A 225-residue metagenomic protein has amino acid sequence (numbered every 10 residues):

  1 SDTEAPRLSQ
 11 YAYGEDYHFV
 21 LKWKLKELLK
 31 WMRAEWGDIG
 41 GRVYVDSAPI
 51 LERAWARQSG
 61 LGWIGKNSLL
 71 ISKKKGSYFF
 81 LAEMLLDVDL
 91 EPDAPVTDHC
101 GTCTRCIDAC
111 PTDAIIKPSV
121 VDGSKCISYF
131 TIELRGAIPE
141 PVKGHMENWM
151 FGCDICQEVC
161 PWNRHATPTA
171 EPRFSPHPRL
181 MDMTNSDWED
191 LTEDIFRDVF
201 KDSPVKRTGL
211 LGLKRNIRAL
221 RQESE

Functional and structural regions predicted by a protein language model:
S1-H99, I138, E147: Auxiliary alpha/beta "docking" domains used to position bulky ligands
K24, L28, C106, L213-N216: Alpha-helical packing segments of well-folded alpha/beta enzyme cores
T97-T102, P111: Long, well-ordered alpha-helical scaffolding segments within enzyme catalytic domains, especially pronounced
R105-Y129, R135, N148-R173: Iron-sulfur cluster-binding cysteine motifs and their immediate structural context in ferredoxin-like electron-transfer
F130, L134-F151, M181-K206: Short Fe-S-cluster ligation motifs
P168-M183, W188: Amphipathic alpha-helical blocks and their helix-capping loop/short-beta junctions
D198-K201, K206-S224: Long, compositionally biased charged/polar accessory segments in the mid-to-C-terminal portions of proteins
